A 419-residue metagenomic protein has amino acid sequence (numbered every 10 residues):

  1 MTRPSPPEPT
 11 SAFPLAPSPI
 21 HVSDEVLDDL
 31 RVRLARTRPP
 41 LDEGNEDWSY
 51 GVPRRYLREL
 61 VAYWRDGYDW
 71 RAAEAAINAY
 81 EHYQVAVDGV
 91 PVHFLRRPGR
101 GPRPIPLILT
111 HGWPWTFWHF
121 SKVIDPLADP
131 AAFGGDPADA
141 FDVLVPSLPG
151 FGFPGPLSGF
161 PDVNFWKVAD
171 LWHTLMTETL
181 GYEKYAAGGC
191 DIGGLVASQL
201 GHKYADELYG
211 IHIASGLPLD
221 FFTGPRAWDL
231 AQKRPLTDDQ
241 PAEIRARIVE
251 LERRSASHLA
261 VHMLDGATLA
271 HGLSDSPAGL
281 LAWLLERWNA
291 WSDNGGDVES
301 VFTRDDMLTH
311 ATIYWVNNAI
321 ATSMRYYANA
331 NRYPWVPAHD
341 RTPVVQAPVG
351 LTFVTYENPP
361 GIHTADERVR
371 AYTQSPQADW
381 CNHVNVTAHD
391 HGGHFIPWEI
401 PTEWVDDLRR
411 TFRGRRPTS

Functional and structural regions predicted by a protein language model:
E25-G99, W315-N318, T322-P337: Non-catalytic accessory segments flanking enzyme active sites
W70-A72, F133-G135, D139, L148-V163 (+1 more regions): Glycine-rich "HGGG/HGxG" loop immediately N-terminal to the catalytic nucleophile of the alpha/beta-hydrolase
P104-G112: Short beta-strand element of the alpha/beta-hydrolase
W113-D125: The serine-hydrolase catalytic nucleophile loop
W166, L200-L269: A catalytic-pocket lid/entrance helix-loop region that shapes and gates access to the active site across common
W166-Y185, L195: Conserved acidic catalytic loop of the alpha/beta-hydrolase fold
G189-G193: Gly/Ala-rich beta-loop-alpha elbow adjacent to hydrolase catalytic centers
H262-S419: C-terminal subdomain of alpha/beta-hydrolase-fold enzymes, centered on the catalytic histidine and its supporting
